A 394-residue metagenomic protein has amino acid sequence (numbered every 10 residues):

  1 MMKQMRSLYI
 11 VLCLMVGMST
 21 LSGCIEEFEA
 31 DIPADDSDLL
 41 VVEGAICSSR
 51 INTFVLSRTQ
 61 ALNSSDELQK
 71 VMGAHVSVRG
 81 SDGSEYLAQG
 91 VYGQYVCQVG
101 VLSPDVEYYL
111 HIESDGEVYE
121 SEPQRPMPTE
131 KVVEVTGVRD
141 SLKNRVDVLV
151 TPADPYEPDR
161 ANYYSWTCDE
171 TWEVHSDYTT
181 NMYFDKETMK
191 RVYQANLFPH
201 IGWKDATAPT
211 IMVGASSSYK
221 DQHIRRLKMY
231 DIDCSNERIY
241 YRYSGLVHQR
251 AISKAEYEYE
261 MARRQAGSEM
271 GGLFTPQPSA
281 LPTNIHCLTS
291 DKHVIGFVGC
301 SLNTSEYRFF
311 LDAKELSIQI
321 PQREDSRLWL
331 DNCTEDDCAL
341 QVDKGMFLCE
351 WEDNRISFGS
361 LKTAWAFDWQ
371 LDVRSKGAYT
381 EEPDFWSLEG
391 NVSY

Functional and structural regions predicted by a protein language model:
M2-V11: Bacterial N-terminal signal peptides that target proteins for export
I10-M18: Hydrophobic helical h-region of N-terminal Sec-dependent signal peptides in bacterial secretory/periplasmic proteins
S19-G23: C-terminal motif of bacterial Sec signal peptides marking the signal peptidase cleavage site
I25-Y394: A sequence/structural signal for flexible, mid-protein segments enriched in small/helix-disrupting residues
